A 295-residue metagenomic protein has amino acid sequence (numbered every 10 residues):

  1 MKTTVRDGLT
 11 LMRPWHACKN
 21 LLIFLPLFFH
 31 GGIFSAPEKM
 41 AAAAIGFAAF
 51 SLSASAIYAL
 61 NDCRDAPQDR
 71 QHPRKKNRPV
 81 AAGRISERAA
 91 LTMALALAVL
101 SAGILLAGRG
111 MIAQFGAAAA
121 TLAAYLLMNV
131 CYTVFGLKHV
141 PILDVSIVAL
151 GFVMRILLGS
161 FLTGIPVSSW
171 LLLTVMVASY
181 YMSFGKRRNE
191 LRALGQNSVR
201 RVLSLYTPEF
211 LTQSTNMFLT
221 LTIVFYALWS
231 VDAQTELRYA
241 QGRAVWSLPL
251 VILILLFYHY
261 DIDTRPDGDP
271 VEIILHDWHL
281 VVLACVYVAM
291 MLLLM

Functional and structural regions predicted by a protein language model:
M1-R70, R84-A96: Topogenic membrane-insertion module of multi-pass membrane proteins
K2-L9, H16, F135, V153-M295: C-terminal membrane-associated helical module and adjoining short loops/tails
L9, M40-A48, L91-L95, A118-A123 (+4 more regions): Hydrophobic alpha-helical transmembrane segments
A49-L60, Y125-C131, I252-H259: Central hydrophobic cores of alpha-helical transmembrane segments in multi-pass inner-membrane proteins across all
S53-A81, L143, G185-R192, L256-F257: Acidic (Asp/Glu-rich) catalytic motifs at the cytosolic membrane interface
R64-R74, T92-L97, A119-T133, L194-V202 (+1 more regions): Hydrophobic, membrane-facing alpha-helical anchors
A66, Q71-A117, S169-S179, Q213-I223 (+1 more regions): Multi-pass membrane catalytic core of lipid/isoprenoid biosynthesis enzymes
A81-T163: Intramembrane alpha-helical segments
